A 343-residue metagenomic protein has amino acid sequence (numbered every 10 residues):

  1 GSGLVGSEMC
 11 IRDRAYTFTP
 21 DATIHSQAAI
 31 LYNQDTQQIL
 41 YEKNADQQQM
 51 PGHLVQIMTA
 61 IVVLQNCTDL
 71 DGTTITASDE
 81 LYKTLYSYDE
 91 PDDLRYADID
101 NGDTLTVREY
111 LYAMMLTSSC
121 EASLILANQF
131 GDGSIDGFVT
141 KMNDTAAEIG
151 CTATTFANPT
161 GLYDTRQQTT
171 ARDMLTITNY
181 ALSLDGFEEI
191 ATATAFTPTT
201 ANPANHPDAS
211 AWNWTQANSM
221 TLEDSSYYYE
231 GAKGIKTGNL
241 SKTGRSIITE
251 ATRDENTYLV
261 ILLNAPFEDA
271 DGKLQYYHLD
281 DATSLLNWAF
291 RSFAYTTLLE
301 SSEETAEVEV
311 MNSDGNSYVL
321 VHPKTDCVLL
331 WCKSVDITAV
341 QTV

Functional and structural regions predicted by a protein language model:
G1, A28-I30, I247-I248, L259: Conserved beta-strand and immediately adjacent loop positions that scaffold enzyme active sites
G1, T59, E268: Short, basic/aromatic-rich helical patch in the C-terminal catalytic core of site-specific tyrosine
S2-G6: Positively charged, low-complexity/disordered segments
S7-E8, R12-R172, T178-D185: Active-site-adjacent loops and short helices of periplasmic peptidoglycan-processing enzymes
C151-T152, T165-V343: Domain-terminus/edge residues, biased toward the C-terminal soluble/receptor-binding domains of extracytoplasmic
